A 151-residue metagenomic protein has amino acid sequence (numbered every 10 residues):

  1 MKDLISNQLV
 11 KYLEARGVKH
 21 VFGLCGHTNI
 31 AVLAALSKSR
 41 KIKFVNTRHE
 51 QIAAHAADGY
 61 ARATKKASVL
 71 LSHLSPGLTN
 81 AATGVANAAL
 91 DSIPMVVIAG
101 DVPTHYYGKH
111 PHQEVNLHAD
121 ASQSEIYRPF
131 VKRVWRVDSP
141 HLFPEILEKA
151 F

Functional and structural regions predicted by a protein language model:
M1-F151: N-terminal alpha/beta PP-like core and its mobile active-site loop of ThDP/TPP-dependent enzymes
